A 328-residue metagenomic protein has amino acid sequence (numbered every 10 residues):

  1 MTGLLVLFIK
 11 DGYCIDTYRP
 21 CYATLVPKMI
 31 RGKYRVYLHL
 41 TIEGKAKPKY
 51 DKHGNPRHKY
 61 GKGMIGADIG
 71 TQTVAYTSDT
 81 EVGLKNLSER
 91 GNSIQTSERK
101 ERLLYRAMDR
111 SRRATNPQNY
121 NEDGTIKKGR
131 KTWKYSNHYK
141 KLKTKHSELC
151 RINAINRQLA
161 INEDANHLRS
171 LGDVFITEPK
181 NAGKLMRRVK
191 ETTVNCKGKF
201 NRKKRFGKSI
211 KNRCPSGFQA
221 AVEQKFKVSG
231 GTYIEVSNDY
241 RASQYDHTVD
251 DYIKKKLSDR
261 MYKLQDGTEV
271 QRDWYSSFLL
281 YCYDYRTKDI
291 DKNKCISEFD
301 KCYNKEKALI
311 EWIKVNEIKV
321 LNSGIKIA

Functional and structural regions predicted by a protein language model:
M1-G32, K208, N212: Acidic carboxylate diad motif detector
Y34-A328: Positively charged, helix-rich recognition surfaces that bind polyanionic ligands
